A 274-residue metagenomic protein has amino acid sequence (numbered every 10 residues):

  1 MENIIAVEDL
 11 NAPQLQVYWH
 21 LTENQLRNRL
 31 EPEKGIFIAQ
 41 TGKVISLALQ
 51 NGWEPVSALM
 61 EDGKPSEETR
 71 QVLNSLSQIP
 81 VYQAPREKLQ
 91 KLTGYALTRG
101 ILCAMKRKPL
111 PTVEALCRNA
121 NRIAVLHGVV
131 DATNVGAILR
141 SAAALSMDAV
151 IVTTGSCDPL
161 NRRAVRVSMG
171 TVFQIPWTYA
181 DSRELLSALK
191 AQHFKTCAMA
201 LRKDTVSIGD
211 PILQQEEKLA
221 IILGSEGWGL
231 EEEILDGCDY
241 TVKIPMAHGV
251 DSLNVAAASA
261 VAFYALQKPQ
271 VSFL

Functional and structural regions predicted by a protein language model:
M1-E68, S156-C157: Boundary-proximal intrinsically disordered activation/regulatory segments immediately upstream of a helical core
T41, V130-I138, L253-A258: Amphipathic alpha-helical repeat scaffolds
E67-Q78, I234: Short, aromatic/basic amphipathic alpha-helical patches
S75-G94: A glycine-rich helix N-cap at a beta->alpha junction
Y82, P109-D204: RNA substrate-binding interface of SAM-dependent RNA methyltransferases
G94-R118: Acidic/glycine-rich phosphate/pyrophosphate-binding loops and surrounding catalytic core that coordinate Mg2+
C103, S141-L145, T154, P159 (+2 more regions): Structured adenosyl-cofactor binding patch, chiefly the S-adenosyl-L-methionine
A198-V250: Active-site/ligand-binding-proximal alpha/beta "capping" segment
